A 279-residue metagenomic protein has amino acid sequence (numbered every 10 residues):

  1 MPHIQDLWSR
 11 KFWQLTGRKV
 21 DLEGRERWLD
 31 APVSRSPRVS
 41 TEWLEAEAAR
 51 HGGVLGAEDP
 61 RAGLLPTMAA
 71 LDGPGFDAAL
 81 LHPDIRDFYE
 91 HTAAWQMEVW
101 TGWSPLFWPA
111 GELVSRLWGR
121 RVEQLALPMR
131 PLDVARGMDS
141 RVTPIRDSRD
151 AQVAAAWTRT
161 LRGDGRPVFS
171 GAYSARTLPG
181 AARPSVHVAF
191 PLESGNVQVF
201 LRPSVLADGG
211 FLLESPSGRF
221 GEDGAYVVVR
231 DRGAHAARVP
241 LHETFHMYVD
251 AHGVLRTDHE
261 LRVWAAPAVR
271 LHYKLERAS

Functional and structural regions predicted by a protein language model:
H3-F12, V20: Cationic, amphipathic, low-complexity segments that mediate targeting or membrane/lipid association
L15-H272, E276: Soluble ligand-binding/transfer domains with enclosed cavities or grooves
